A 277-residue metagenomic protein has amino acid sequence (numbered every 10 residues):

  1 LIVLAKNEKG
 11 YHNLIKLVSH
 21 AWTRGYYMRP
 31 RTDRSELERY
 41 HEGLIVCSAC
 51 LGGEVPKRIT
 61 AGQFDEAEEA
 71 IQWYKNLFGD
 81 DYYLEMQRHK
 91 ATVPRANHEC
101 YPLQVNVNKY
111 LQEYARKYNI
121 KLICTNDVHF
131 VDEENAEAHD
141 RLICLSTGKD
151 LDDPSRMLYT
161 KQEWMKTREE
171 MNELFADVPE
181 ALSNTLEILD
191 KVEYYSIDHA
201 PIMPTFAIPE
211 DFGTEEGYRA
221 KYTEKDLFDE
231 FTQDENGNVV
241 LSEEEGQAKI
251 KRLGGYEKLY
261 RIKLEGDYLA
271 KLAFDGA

Functional and structural regions predicted by a protein language model:
L1-A277: Phosphodiester-processing cores and adjacent nucleic acid-binding clamps
